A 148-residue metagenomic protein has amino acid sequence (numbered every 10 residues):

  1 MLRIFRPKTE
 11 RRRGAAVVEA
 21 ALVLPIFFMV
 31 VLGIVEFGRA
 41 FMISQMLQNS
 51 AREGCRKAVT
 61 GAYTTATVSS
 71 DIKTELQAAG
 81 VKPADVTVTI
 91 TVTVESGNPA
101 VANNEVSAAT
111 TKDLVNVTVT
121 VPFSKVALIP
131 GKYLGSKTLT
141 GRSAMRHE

Functional and structural regions predicted by a protein language model:
M1-L76: Alpha-helical assembly-interface signal, strongest on the long, hydrophobic N-terminal helix that forms
L2-I4, N49-E148: Short, conserved structural patches
